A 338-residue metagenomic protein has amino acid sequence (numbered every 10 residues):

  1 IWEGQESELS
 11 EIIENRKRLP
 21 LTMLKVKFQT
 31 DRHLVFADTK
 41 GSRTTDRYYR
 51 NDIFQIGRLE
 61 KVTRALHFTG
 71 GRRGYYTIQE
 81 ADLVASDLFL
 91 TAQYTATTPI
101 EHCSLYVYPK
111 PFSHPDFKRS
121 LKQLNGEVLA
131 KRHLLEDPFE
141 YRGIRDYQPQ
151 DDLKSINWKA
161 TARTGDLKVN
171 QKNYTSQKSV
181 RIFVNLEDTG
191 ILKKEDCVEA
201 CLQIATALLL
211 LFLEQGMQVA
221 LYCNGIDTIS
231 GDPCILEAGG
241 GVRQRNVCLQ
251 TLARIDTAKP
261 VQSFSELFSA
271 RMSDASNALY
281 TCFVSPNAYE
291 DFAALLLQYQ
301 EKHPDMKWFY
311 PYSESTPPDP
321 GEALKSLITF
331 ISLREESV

Functional and structural regions predicted by a protein language model:
I1-C234: An amphipathic, basic-hydrophobic helix/alpha-beta surface used to engage anionic, phosphate-rich ligands or surfaces
K118, L135, P149, L153-V338: Exposed, interaction-prone extracellular/peripheral surfaces
